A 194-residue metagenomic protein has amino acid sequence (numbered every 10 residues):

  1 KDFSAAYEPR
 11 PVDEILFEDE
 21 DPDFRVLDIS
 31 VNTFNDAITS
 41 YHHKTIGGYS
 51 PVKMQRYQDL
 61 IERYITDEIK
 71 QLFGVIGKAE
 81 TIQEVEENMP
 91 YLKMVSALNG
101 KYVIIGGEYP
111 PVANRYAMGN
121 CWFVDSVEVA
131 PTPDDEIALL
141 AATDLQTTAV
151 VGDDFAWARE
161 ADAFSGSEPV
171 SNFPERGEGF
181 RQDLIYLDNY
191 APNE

Functional and structural regions predicted by a protein language model:
K1-K53, V112: Extracytoplasmic
F17, G48-R56, D67-E194: Flexible, solvent-exposed extracytoplasmic
H43, K53-Y64: Short, Φ-rich (hydrophobic/aromatic) sequence segments
